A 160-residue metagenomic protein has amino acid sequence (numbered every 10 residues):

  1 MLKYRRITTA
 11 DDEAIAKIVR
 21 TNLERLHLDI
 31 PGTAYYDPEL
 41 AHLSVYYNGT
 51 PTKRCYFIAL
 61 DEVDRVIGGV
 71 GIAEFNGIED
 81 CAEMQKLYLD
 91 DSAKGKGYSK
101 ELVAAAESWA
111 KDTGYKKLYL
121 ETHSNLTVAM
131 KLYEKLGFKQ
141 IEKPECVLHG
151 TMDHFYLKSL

Functional and structural regions predicted by a protein language model:
L2, R6-Q85, D90-D91, V103-A105 (+3 more regions): Acetyl-CoA-dependent GNAT
R25, K116-L160: C-terminal "cap" of GNAT-fold acetyltransferases
L26, K96, D112-K116: Short coil/turn segments at alpha/beta junctions that flank glycine-rich nucleotide-binding fingerprints
G68, G97-S99, G137: Conserved phosphate-binding and hydrolysis motifs of nucleotide-dependent enzymes
D90-K96, S124: Active-site acidic-Proline motif in GNAT/NAT acetyltransferases
E101-K117, L132: Conserved acyl-CoA
